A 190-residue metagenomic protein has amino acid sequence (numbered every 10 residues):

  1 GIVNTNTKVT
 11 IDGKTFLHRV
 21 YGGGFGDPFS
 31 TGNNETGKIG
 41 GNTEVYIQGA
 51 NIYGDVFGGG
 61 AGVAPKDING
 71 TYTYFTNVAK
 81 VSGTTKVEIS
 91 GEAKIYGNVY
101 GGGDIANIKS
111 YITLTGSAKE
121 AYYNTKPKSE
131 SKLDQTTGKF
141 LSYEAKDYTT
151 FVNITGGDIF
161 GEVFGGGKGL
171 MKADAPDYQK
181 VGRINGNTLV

Functional and structural regions predicted by a protein language model:
G1-R19, G24-D55, A61-V190: Surface-exposed loop/turn motifs in large extracellular/passenger domains
